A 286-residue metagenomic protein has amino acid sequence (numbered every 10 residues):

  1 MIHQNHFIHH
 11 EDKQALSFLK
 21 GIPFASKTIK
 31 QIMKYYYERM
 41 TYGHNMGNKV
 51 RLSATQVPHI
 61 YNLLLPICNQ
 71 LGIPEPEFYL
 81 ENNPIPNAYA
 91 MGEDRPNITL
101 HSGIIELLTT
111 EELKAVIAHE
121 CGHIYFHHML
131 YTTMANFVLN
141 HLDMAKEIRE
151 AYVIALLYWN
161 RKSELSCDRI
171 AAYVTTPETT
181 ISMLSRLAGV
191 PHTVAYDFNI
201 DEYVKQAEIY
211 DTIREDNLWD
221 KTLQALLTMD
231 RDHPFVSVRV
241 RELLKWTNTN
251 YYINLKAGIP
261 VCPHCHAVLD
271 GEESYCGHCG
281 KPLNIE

Functional and structural regions predicted by a protein language model:
M1-M91, T249-S274, H278-E286: Hydrophobic or amphipathic, alpha-helical segments that drive membrane association/targeting
N48, T55-H59, I67, L71 (+1 more regions): Short helix/loop segments within enzyme catalytic domains that coordinate or immediately flank catalytic cofactors
T55, L100-A115, Y158: Short pre-active-site segment immediately N-terminal to the catalytic Zn-binding motif
L64, L100, C167, F235: Residue-level signature of catalytic and energy-coupling elements of molecular machines, predominantly ATP/GTP-dependent
L108, I117-F126, S166, I170: Active-site His/Glu-centered metal-binding helix of metallohydrolases
C121-N140: Catalytic Zn2+-binding segment of zinc metalloproteases
A135-V153: Hydrophobic, aromatic-rich membrane-embedded alpha-helical segments
A188-G189, T193-H278: Pan-zinc metallopeptidase signature
